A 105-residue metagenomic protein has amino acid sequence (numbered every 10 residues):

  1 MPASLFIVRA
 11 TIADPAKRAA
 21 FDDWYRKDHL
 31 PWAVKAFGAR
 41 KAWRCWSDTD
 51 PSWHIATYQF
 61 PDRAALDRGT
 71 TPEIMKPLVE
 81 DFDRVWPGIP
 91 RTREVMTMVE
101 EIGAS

Functional and structural regions predicted by a protein language model:
M1-S105: Macromolecular interaction modules
